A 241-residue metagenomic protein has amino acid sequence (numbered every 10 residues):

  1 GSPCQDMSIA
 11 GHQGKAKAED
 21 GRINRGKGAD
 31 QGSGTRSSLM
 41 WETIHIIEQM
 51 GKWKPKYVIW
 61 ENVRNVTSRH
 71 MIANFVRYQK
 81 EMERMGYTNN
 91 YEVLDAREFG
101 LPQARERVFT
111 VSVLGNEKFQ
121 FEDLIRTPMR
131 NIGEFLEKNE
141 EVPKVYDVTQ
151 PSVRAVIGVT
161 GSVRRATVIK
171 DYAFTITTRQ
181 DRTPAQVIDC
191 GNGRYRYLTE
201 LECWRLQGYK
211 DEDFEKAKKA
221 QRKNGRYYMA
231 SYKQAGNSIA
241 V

Functional and structural regions predicted by a protein language model:
G1-V241: Conserved active-site and SAM-binding loop architecture of S-adenosyl-L-methionine-dependent nucleic-acid
